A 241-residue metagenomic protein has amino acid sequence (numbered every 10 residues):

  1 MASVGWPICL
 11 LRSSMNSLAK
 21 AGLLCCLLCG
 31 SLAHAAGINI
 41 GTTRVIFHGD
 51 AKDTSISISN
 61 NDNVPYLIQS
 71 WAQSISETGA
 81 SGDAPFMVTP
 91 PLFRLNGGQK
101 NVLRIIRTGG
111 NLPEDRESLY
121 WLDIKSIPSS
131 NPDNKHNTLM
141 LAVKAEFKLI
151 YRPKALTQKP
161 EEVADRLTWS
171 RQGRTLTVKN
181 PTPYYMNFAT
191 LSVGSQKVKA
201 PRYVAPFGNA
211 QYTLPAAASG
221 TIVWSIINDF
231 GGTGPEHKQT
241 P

Functional and structural regions predicted by a protein language model:
V4, I8-G22: Bacterial N-terminal signal peptides that target proteins for export
G30-L32: N-terminal signal peptide c-region/cleavage motif recognized by signal peptidases
A35-S57, Q158-T168, P201-Y203: Beta-sheet-dominated interaction scaffolds and their linkers
S57, L67-W71, R104, W121-D123 (+1 more regions): Soluble periplasmic/extracytoplasmic beta-strand elements of cell-envelope proteins
I58-D62, L176-T182: Asparagine-centered strand-capping/turn motif at beta-strand->loop junctions
V64-A72, Y185-L191: Short, hydrophobic/aromatic beta-strand segments
A80, A84-N111, Q196-S219: Intrinsically disordered, low-complexity Pro/Gly/Ser/Thr-rich segments with frequent PxxP/GP/PP motifs and embedded
G110-K154, G220-P241: Terminal connector regions
